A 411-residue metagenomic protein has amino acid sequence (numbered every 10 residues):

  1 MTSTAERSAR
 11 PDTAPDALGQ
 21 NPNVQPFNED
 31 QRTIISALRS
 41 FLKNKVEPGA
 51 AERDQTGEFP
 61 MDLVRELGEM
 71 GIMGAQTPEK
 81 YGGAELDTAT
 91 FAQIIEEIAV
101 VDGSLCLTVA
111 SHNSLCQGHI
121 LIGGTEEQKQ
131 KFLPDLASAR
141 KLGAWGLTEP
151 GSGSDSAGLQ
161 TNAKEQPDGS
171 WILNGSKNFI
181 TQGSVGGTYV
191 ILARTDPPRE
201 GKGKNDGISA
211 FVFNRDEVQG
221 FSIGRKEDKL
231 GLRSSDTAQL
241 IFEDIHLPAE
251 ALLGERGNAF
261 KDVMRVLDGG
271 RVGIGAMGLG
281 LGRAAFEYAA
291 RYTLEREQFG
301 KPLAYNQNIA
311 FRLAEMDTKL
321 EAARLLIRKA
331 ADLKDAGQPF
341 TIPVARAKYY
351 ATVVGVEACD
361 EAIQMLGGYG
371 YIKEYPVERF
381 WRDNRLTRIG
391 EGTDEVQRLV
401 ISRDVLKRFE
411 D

Functional and structural regions predicted by a protein language model:
M1-V101, T108-S111, G123-E127, S138-A139 (+5 more regions): Alpha-helical interface subdomain recognition
G71, I95-A99, A193, F213-V218 (+1 more regions): Short Ser/Thr-interspersed hydrophobic loop/turn segments at strand-loop and sheet-helix junctions that line or gate
V109, G151-S154, F179-Q182, G201-K202 (+1 more regions): Short Gly/Pro-enriched turn/cap motifs at secondary-structure boundaries
Q117-G123, A157, P198: Flexible, glycine-rich active-site loops centered on histidine and acidic residues that chelate a metal or position
A139-L147, L192: A short, Trp-centered hydrophobic/proline-enriched beta-strand micro-motif
G158, V218-P248: Flexible, small-/acidic-enriched active-site or ligand-binding loops
T161-K164: A structural signal for short hydrophobic beta-strand segments in well-ordered beta-sheet cores
S170, N174-S222: A short core secondary-structure module
